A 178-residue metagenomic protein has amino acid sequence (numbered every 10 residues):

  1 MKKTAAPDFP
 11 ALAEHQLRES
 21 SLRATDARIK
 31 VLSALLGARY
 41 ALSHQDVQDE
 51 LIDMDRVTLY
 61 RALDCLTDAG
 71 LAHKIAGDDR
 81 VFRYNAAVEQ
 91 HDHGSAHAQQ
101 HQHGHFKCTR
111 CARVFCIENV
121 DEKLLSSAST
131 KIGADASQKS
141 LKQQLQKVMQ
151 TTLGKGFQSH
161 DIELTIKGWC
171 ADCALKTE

Functional and structural regions predicted by a protein language model:
P7-S21: Short, Lys/Arg-enriched N-terminal segment that forms or immediately precedes the first helix of a structured domain
A24-D26, A38-S43: Short capping segments at the starts of secondary-structure elements
I29-A34: Pre-recognition alpha-helix immediately N-terminal to the DNA-recognition helix within helix-turn-helix or winged-helix
L35, L59-G70: Basic amphipathic alpha-helical segments that dock to polyanions
D46-E50: A short acidic, leucine-rich amphipathic alpha-helix
A69-E178: Non-DNA-binding regulatory cores of transcription-related proteins, predominantly C-terminal effector-binding
